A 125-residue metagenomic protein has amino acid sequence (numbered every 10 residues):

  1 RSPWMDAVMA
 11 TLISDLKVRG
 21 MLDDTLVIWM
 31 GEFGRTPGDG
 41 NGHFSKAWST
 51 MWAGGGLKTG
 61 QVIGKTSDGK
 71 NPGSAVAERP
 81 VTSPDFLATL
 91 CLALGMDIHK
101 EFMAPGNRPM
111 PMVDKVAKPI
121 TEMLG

Functional and structural regions predicted by a protein language model:
R1-G125: Ligand-binding pockets and gating/stacking loops
